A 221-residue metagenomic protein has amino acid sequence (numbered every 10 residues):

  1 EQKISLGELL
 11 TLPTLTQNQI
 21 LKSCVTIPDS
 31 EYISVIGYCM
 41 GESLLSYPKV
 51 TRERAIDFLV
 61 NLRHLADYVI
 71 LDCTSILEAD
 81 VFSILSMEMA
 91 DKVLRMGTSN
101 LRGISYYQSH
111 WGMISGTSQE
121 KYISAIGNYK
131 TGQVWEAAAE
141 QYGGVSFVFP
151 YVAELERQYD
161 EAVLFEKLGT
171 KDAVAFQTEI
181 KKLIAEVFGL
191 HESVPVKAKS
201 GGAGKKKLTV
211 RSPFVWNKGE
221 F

Functional and structural regions predicted by a protein language model:
E1-S34: Phosphate-binding loop that captures ATP/GTP phosphates
I36-K49, A55-V81: Switch II (G3) loop of P-loop NTPases
G37-Y38, I70-D72, V93-T98, I123-N128: Conserved beta-strand segments of the P-loop GTPase G domain that flank and frequently precede/overlap
K49-A55, Q108-G132, K167-A173: P-loop/Walker A phosphate-binding loop and immediately adjacent motor/lid segment at beta-alpha junctions
Y68, K92, G144-F147: Well-ordered beta-strand positions
D80-N100: Inter-motif core of Ras-like GTPase G domains
N128-V174: Beta-strand-loop-alpha "switch" segments that mediate conformational coupling across diverse proteins
A162-F221: NTP-binding/hydrolysis catalytic cores, primarily Walker-type P-loop NTPases
